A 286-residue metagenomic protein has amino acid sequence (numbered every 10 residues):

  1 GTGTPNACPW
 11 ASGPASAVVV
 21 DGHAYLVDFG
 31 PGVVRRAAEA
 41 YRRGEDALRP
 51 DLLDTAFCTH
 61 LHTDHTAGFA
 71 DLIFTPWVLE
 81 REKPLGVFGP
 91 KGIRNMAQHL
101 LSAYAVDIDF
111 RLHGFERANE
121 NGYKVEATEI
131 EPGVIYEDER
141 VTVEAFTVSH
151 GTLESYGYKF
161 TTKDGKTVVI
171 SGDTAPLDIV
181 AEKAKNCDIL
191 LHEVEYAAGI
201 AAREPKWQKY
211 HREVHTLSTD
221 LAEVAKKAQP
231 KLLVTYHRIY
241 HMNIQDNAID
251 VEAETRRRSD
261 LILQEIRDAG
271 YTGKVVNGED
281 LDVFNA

Functional and structural regions predicted by a protein language model:
G1-V169, V180, A248-I249, A253-N285: Binuclear metal-dependent hydrolase catalytic cores
D164-T167, A175-E279: Cap/insert and terminal regions of metallo-dependent hydrolase folds
L190, N285-A286: Short, solvent-exposed mixed-charge patches
